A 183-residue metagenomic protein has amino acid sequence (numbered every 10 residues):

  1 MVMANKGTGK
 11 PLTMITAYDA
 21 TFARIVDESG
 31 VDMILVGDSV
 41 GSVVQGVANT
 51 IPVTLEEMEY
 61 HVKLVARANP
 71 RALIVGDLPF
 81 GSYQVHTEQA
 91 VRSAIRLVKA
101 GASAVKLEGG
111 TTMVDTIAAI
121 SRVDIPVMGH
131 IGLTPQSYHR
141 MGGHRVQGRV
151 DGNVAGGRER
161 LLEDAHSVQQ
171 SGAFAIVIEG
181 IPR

Functional and structural regions predicted by a protein language model:
M1-R183: Alpha/beta enzyme core
